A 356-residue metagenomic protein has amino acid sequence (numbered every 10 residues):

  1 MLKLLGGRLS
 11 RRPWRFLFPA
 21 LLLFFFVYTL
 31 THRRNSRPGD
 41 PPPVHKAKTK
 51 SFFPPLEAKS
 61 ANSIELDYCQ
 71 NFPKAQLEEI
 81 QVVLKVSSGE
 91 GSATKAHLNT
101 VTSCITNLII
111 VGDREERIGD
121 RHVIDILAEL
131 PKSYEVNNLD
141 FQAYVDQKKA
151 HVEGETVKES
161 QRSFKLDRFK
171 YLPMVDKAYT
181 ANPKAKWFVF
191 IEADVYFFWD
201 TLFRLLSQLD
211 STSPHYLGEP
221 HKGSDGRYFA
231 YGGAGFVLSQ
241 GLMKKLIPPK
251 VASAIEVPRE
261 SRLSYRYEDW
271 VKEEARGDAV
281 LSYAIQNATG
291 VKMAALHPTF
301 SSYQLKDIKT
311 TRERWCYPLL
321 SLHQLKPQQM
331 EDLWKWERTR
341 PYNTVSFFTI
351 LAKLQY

Functional and structural regions predicted by a protein language model:
L2-A58, E268-Y356: C-terminal catalytic/acceptor-binding lobe
I64-Y68, G89-V101, V175: Short, well-formed alpha-helical segments that are part of the catalytic scaffolds of diverse glycosyltransferases
K74-A75, A96-L108: Short, acidic, metal-binding catalytic loop of nucleotide-sugar glycosyltransferases
Q81-G89: A conserved hydrophobic helix/loop-capping motif in glycosyltransferases and polysaccharide synthases
D113-A185: Active-site-proximal specificity loops/subdomain of glycosyltransferases
F188: Short aromatic/hydrophobic "clamp" motif used to bind/position activated sugar donors
I191-E192: Active-site acidic Asp-centered loop
V195-Y283, N287: Conserved catalytic core of nucleotide-sugar-dependent glycosyltransferases
